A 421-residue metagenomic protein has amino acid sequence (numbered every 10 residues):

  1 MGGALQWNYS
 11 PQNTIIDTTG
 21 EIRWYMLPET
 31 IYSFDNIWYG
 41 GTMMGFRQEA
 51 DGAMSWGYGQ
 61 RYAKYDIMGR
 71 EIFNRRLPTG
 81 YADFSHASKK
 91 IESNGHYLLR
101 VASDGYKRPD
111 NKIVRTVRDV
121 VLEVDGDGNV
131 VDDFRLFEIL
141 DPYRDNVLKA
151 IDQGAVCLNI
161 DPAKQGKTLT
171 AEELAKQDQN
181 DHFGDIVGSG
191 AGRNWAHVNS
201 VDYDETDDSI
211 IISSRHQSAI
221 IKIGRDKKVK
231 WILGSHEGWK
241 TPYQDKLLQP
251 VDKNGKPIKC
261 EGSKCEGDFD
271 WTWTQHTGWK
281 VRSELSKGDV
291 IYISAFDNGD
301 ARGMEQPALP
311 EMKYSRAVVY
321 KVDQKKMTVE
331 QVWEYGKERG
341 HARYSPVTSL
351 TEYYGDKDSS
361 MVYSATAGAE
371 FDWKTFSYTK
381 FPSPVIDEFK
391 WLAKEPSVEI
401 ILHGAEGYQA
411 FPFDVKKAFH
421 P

Functional and structural regions predicted by a protein language model:
M1-P421: Histidine-/acidic-rich catalytic cores in large beta-rich domains
